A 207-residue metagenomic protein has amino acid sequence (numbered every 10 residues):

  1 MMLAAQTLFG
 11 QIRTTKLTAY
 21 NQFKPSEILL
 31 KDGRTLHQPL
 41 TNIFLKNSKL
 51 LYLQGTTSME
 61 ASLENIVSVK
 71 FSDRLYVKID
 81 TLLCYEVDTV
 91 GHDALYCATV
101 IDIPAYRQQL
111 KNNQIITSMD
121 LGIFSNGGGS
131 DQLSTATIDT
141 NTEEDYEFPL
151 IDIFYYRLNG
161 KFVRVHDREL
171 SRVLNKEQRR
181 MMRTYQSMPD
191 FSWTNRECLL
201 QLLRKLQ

Functional and structural regions predicted by a protein language model:
M1-T15, L202: Bacterial Sec-dependent N-terminal signal peptides
F9-I66: Short, extreme N-terminal leader segments that mark the start of a protein/domain
F9-Q11, A105, T194: Intrinsically disordered, low-complexity sequence elements enriched in Ser/Thr/Gly/Pro
T41-V165: Aromatic-patch recognition
I138-Q201, K205-Q207: A short, solvent-exposed beta-edge/loop patch
